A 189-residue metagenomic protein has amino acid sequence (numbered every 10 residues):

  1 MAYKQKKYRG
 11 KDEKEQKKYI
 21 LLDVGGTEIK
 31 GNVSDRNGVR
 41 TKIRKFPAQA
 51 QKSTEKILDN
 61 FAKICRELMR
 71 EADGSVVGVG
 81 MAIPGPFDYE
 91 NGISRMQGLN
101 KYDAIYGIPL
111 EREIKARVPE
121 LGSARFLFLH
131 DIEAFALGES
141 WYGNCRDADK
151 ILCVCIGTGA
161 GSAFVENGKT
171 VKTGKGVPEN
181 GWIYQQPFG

Functional and structural regions predicted by a protein language model:
Y3-Q16, N32-G38, K42-R44, S53-E55 (+4 more regions): Glycine/GP-enriched mid-protein hinge/lid loop-to-helix segment characteristic of carbohydrate kinases
Y19-D23, G80: Short, hydrophobic/glycine-enriched beta-strand segments
L22-T27, C155-G159: A short acidic Gly-Thr/Ser loop motif
D23-G25, D35, D88, D131: Acidic active-site catalytic centers that drive phospho-/nucleotidyl reactions and related ester hydrolyses
I29, P86-D88, G161: Short, acidic Gly/Pro/Ser/Thr-rich loop/turn segments
G31, M81: Residue-level signal for inorganic ion chemistry
F46-A48: Short loop/turn motifs that cap or connect beta-strands within the blades of beta-propeller-type repeat domains
A50-A62, R66, S75-V79, G85-K150: Glycine-rich phosphate-binding loop and adjoining helix at the ATP-binding site of ATP-dependent phosphoryl-transfer
